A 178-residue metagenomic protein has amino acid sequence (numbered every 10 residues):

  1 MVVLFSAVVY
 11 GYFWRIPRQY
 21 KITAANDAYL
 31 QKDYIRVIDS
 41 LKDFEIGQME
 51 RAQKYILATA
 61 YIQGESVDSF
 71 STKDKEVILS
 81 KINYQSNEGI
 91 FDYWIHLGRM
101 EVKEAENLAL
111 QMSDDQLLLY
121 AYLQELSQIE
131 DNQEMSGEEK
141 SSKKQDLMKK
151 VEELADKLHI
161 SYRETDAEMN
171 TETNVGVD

Functional and structural regions predicted by a protein language model:
V2-Y12: Hydrophobic membrane-insertion alpha-helices, especially the h-region of bacterial N-terminal signal peptides
Y10-T23: Transmembrane-cytosolic junction motif
K21-D178: C-terminal soluble domains/tails of integral membrane proteins
